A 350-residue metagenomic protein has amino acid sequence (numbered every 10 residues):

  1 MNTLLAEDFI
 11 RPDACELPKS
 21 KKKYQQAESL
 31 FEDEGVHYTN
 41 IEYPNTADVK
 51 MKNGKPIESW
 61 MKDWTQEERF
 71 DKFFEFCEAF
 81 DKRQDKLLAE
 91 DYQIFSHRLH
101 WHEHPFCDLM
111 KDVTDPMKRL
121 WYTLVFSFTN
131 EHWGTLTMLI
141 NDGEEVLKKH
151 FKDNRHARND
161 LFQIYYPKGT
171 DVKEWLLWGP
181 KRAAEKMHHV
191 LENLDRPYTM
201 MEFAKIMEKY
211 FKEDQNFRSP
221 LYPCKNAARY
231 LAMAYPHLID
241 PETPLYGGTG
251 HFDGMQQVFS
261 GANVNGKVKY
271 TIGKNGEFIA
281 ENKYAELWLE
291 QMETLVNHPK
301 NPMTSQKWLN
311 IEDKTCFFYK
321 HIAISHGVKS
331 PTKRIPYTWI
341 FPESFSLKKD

Functional and structural regions predicted by a protein language model:
N2-E103, K181-K205, K225-D350: C-terminal accessory module of base-excision DNA glycosylases/AP lyases that mediates lesion recognition and DNA
E78-F80, Q84-N141: N-terminal accessory/interface modules of nucleic-acid-binding and processing proteins
K111-D115, D214-N216, E242-P244: A general structural signal for short secondary-structure junctions and capping/turn motifs
T114-E185: Long, charge-rich intrinsically disordered scaffolds of nucleic-acid metabolism proteins
F126, Y210, G254: Residues that form generic nucleotide/phosphate-binding pockets
F162-F217: Helix-hairpin-helix/helix-loop-helix acidic hairpins
